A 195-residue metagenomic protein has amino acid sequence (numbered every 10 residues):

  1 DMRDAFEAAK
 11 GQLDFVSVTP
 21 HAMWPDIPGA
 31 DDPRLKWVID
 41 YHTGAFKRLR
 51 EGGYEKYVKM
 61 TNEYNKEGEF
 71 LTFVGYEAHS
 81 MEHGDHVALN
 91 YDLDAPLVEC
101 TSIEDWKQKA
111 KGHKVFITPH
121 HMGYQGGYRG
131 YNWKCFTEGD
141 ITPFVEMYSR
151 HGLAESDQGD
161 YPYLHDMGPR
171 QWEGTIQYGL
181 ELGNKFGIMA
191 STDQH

Functional and structural regions predicted by a protein language model:
D1-H195: Extended, charged catalytic domains and RNA/DNA-binding interfaces, predominantly in divalent-metal-using enzymes
